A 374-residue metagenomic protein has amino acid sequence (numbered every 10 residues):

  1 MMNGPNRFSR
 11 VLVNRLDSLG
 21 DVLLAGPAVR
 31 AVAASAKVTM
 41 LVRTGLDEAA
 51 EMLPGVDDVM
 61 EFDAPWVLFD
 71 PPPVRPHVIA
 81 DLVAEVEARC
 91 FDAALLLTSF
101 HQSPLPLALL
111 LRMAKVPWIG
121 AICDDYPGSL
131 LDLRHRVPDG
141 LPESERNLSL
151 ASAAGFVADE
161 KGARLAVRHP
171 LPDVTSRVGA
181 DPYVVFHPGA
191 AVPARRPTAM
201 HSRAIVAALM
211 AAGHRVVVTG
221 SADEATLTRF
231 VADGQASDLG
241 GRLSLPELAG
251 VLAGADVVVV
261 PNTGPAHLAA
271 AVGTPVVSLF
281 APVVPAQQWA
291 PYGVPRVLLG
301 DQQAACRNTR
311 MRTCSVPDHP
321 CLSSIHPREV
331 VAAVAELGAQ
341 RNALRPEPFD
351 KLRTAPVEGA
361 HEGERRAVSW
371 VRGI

Functional and structural regions predicted by a protein language model:
M1-R345, D350-L352, G363, A367-I374: Catalytic machinery of carbohydrate-active enzymes, primarily nucleotide-sugar-dependent glycosyltransferases
E358: Substrate/ligand-engaging "lid" and interaction regions
